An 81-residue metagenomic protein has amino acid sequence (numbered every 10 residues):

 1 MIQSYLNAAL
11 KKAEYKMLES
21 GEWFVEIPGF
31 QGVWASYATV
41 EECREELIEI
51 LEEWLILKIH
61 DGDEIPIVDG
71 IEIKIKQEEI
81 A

Functional and structural regions predicted by a protein language model:
M1-K11, E45-A81: Short, charged, surface-exposed hinge/linker loops at domain edges that act as mobile lids or interdomain connectors
K11-G29: Short aromatic-glycine-(Arg/Gly/Cys) micro-motifs in beta-strand/loop hairpins
G29-Q31, I71: Short glycine-rich, polar/acidic loop-and-turn segments at beta strand-coil junctions
Q31-E42: A short, exposed loop/beta-hairpin motif centered on an aromatic-Gly-Thr core
